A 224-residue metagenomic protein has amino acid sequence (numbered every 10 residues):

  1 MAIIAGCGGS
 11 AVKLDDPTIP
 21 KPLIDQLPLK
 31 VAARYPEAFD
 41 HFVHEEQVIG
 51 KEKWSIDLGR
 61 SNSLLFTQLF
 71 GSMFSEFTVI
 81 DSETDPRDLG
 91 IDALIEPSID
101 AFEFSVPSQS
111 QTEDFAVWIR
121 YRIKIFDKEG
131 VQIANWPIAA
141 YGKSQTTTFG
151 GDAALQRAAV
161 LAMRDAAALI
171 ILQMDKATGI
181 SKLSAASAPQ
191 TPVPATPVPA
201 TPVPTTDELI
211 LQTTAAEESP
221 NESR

Functional and structural regions predicted by a protein language model:
M1-C7: Sec-dependent bacterial lipoprotein signal peptides
A2, L23, P86-L89: Structural motif
C7-Q68, K176-R224: A structural "domain/chain start" motif
G8-D15, D81-N135, K143-T146, A200 (+1 more regions): Surface-exposed short loop/turn segments
V43-G50, V106-S110, T147-D152: Short acidic, glycine/proline-rich loop/turn micro-motifs
G50-L58, F126-K176, I180: Short secondary-structure boundary motifs at beta->alpha junctions and helix caps
G59-D85: Mid-chain, structured segments of secreted extracytoplasmic proteins
